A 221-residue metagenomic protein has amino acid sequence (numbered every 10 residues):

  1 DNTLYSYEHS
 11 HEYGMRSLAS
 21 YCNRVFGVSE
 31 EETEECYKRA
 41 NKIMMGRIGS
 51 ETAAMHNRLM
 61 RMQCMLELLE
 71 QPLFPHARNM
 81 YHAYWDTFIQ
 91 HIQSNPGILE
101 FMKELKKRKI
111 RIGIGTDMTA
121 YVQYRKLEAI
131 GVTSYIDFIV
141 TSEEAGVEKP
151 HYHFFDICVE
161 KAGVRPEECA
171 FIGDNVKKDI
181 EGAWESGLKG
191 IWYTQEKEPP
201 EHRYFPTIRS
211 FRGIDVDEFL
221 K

Functional and structural regions predicted by a protein language model:
D1-P96: N-terminal helical cap/lid subdomain that shapes the substrate entry/recognition surface in HAD-like hydrolases
H9, R24, V28-E31, P75 (+3 more regions): Asp-based, Mg2+/Mn2+-dependent phosphohydrolase catalytic module
E67-E70, R108, R203-Y204: Short glycine/proline-enriched coil/turn segments at helix->beta-strand junctions
